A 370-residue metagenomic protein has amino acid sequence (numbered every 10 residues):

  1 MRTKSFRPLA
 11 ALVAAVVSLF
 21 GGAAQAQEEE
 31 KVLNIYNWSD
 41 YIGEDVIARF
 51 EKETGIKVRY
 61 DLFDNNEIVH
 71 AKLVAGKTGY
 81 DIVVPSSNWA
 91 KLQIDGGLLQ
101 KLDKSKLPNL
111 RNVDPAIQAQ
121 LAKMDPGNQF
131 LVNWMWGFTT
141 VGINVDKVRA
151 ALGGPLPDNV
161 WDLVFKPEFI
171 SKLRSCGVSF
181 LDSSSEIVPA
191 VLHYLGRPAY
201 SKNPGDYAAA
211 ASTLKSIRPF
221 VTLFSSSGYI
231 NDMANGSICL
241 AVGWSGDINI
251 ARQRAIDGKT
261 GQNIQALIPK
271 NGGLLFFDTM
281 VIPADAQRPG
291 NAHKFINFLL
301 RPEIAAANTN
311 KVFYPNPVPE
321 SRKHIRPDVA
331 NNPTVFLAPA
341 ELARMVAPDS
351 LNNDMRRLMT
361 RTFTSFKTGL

Functional and structural regions predicted by a protein language model:
Q27-Q93: Early extracytoplasmic/lumenal segment of secretory-pathway proteins
V84-A90, I94-F220, S225-A234: Extracytoplasmic ligand-binding site segments that recognize negatively charged/polar headgroups
W89-L92, L240-G261: A ligand-binding cleft/hinge motif common to bilobed small-molecule-binding domains
Q100-R111, L131, D162, G258-L274 (+1 more regions): Short beta-strand->loop
G142-K147, H193-G196, F276-R288, A307: A bilobed periplasmic-binding-protein/Venus flytrap-type ligand-binding module shared by bacterial periplasmic
Y207-S216, T222, T260-V281: Periplasmic-binding protein-like
N231, P339-L370: Conserved C-terminal helix/tail region of periplasmic/extracytoplasmic solute-binding proteins
P283-R344: Mature extracytoplasmic/periplasmic domains
